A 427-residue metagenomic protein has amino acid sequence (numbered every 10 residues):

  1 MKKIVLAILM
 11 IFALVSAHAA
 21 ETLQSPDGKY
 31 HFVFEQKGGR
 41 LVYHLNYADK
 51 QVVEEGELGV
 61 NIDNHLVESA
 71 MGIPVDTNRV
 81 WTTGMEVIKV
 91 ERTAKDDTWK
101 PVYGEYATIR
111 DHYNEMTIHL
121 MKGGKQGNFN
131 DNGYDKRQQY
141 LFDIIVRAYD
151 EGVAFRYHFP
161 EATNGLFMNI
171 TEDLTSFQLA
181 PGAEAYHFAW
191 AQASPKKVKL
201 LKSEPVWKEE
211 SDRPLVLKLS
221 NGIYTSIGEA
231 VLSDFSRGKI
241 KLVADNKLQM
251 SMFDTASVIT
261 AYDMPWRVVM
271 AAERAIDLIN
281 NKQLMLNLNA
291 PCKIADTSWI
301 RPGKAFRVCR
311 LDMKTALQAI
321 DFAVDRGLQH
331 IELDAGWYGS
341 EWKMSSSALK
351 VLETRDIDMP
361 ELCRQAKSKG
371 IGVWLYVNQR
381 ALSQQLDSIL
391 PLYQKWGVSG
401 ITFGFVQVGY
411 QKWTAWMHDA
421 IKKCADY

Functional and structural regions predicted by a protein language model:
M1-I4: Positively charged n-region of N-terminal signal peptides that target proteins for export
L9-H18: Hydrophobic h-region of N-terminal signal peptides that target proteins for export in Gram-negative bacteria
E21-P291: N-terminal accessory beta-strand-rich subdomains and adjacent acidic, glycine-rich linkers that precede catalytic cores
I145, T260, S298, L311 (+2 more regions): Catalytic cores of large soluble enzymes that bind and process phosphate-bearing ligands
Y149, A162, G182, L311 (+3 more regions): An acidic- and aromatic-residue-enriched active-site/binding cleft used to recognize and process polar
Y157, A323, G404: Conserved, mostly hydrophobic/aromatic
I259-H330, D334: An acidic-aromatic substrate-binding cleft motif
A335-Y427: Aromatic- and carboxylate-enriched substrate-binding clefts and catalytic-loop regions of carbohydrate-active enzymes
